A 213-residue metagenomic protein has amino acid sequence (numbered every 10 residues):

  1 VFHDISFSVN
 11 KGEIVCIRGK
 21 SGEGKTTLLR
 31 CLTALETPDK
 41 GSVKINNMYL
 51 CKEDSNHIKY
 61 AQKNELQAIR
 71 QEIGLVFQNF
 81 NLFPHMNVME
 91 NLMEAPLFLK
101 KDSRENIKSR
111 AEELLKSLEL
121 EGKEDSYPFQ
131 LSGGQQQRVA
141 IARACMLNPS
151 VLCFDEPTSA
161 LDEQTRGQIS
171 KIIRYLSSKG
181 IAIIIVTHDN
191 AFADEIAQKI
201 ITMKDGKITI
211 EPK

Functional and structural regions predicted by a protein language model:
R18-K20: The feature captures the beta-strand-to-loop junction immediately N-terminal to the Walker
T33: Helix-to-loop junction immediately C-terminal to a conserved catalytic motif
G41-S55: Conserved ABC transporter NBD signature motif
S126-F129, L147-N148, K179: Conserved signature/switch motifs of ABC ATPase nucleotide-binding domains
L152-D155: Catalytic Walker B motif of ABC-type/P-loop ATPase nucleotide-binding domains
E163-T165: Helix N-cap at the start of a conserved alpha-helix in ABC-type nucleotide-binding domains
